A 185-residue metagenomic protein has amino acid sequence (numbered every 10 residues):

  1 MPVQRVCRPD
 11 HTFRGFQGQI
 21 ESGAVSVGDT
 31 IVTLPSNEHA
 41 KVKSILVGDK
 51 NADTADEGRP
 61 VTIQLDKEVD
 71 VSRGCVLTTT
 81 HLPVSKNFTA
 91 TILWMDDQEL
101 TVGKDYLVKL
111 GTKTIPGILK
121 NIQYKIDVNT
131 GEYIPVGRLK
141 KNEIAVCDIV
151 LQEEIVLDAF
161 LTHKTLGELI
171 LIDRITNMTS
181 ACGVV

Functional and structural regions predicted by a protein language model:
M1-C7: Canonical P-loop GTPase G-domain recognition
H11-V185: C-terminal effector/interaction modules appended to NTPase cores
